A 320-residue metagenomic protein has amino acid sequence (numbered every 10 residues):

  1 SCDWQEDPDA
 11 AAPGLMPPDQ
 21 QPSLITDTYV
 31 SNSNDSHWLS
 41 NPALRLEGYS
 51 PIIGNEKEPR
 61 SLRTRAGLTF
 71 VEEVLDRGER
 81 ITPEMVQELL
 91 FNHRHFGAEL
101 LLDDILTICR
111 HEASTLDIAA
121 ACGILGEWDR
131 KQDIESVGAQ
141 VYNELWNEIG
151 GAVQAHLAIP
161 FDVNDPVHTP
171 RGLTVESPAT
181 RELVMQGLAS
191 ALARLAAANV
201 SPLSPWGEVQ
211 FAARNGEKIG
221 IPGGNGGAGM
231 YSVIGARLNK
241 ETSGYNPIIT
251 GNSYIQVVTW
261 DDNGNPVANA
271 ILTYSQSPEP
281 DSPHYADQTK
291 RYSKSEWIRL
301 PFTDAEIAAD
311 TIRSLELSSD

Functional and structural regions predicted by a protein language model:
S1-S114, G123-D320: C-terminal/peripheral segments of proteins
